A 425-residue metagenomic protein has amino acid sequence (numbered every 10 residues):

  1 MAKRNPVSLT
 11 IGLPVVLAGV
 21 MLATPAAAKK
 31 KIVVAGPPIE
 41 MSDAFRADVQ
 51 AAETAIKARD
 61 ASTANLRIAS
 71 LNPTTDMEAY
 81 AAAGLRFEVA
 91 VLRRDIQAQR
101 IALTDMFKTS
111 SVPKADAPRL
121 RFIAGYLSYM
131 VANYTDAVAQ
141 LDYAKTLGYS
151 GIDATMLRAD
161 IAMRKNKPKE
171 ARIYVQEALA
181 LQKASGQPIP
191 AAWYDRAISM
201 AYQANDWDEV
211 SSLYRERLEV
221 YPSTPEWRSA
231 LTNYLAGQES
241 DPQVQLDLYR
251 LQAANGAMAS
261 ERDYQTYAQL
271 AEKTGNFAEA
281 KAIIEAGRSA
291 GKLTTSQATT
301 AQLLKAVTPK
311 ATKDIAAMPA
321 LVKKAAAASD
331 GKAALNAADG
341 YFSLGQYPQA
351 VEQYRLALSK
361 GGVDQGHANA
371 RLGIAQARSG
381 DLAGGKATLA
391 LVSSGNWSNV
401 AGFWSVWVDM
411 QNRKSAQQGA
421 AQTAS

Functional and structural regions predicted by a protein language model:
P6, I11, V15-V16, V20-D105 (+3 more regions): N-terminal leader/linker segments that initiate helical-solenoid repeat arrays
E40-V49, D76-G84, P113-I123, L147-L157 (+10 more regions): Generic helix N-cap/helix-start motif at coil->alpha-helix transitions
A55, A90, S128, A162 (+6 more regions): Residue at a conserved register position within TPR or TPR-like alpha-solenoid repeats
A58, R93, V131, K165 (+6 more regions): Structural motif corresponding to the intra-repeat A-B loop/turn of tetratricopeptide repeats
A64-S70, I96-K108, Y134-K145, E170-L181 (+7 more regions): Alpha-helical repeat scaffolds
A90-L157: Surface-exposed, polar helix/loop patches in the mature regions of secreted/periplasmic/lumenal proteins that form
F107, V112, A117-Y126, L235 (+3 more regions): Alpha-helical adaptor scaffolds
S329-S425: C-terminal soluble interaction/assembly domains
